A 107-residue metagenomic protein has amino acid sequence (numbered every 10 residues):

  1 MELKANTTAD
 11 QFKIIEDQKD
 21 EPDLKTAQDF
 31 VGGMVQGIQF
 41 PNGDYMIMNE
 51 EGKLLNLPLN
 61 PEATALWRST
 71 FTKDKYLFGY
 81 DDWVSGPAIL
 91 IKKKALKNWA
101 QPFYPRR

Functional and structural regions predicted by a protein language model:
M1-R107: Short beta-rich binding modules
